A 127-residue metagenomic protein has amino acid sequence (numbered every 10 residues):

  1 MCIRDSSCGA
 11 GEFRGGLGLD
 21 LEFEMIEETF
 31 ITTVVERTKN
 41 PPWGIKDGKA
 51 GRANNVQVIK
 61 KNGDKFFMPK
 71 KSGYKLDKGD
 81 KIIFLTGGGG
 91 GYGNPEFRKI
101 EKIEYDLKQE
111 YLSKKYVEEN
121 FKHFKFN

Functional and structural regions predicted by a protein language model:
R4-I59: Long, charge-dense accessory insertions within large macromolecular proteins
V58-F67: Short, structured beta-strand/loop micro-motifs enriched in basic residues and often containing a Trp
F67-M68, G89-R98: Short, Lys/Arg- and Gly-enriched loop/turn segments at beta-strand edges
E96-N127: Intrinsic disorder at enzyme termini
